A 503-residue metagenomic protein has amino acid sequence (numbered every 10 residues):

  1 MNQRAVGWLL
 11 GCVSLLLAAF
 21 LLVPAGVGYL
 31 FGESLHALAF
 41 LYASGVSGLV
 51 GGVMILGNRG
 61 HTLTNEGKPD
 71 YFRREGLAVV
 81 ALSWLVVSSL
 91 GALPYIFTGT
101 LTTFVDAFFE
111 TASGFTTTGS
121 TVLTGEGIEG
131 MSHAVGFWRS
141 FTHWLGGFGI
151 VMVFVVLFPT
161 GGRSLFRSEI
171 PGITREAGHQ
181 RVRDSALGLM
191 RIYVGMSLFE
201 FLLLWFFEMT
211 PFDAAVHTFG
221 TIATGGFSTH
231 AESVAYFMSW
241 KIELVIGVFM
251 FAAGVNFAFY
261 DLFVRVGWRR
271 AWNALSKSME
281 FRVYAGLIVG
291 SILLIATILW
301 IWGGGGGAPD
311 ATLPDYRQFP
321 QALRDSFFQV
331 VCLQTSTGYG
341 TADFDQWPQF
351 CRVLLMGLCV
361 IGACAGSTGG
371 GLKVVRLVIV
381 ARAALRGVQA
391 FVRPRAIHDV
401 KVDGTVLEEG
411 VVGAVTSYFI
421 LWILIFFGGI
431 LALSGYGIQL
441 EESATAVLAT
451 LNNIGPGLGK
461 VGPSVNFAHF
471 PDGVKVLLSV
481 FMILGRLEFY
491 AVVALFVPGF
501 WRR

Functional and structural regions predicted by a protein language model:
M1-R503: Membrane-proximal intracellular helices of multi-pass ion channels
